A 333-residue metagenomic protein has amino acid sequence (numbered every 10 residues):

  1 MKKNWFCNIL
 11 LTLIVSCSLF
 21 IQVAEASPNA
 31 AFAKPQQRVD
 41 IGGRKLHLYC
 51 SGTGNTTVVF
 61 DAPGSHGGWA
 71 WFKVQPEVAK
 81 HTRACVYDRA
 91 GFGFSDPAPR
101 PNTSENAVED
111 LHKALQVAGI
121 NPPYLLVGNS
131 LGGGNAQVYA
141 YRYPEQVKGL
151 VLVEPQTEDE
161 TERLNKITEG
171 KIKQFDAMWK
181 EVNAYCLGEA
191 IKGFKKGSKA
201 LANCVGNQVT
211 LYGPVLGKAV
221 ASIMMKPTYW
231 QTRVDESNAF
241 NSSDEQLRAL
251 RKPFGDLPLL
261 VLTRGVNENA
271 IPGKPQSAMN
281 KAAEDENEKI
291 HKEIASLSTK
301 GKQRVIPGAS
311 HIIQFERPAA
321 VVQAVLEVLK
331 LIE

Functional and structural regions predicted by a protein language model:
I9-S18: Bacterial N-terminal signal peptides
P28-K45: N-terminal cap/lid segment of alpha/beta-hydrolase-fold proteins
I41-F94: Conserved HGGG/HGGXW glycine-rich cap/lid loop of the alpha/beta-hydrolase fold
S51, R89-V127, Y143: Active-site loop/oxyanion-hole signature of alpha/beta-hydrolase fold enzymes
F60-A62, Y87-R89, V153, T263 (+1 more regions): Alpha/beta-hydrolase
N121-I167: Conserved hydrolase catalytic core segment
V151-E293, G301: Flexible "cap/lid" subdomain of the alpha/beta-hydrolase fold that forms the substrate-access gate
L297-E333: Catalytic active-site module of serine/aspartate enzymes centered on a nucleophile-bearing elbow/loop
